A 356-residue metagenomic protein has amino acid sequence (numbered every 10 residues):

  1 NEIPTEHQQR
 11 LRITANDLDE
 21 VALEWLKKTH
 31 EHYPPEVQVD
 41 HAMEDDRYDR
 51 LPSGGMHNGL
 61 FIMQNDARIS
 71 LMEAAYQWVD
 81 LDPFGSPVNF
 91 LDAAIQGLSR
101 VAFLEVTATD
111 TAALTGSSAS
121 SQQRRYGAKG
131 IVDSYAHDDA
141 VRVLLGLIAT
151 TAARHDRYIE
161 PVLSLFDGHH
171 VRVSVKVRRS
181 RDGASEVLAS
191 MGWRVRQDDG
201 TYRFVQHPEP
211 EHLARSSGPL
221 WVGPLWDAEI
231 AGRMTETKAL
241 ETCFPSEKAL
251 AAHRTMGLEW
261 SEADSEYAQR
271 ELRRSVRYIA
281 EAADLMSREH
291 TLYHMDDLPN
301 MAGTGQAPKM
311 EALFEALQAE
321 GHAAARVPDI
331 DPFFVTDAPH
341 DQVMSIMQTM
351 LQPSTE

Functional and structural regions predicted by a protein language model:
N1-E356: SAM-dependent transferase fold signal centered on methyltransferase-like domains, encompassing both Class I
